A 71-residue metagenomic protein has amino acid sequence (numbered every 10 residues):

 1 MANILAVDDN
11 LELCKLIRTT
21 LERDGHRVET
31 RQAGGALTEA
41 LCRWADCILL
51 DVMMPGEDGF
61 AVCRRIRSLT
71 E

Functional and structural regions predicted by a protein language model:
A6, N10-L13: Short acidic/polar segment at the start of the alpha1 helix of CheY-like receiver
C14, P55: The feature encodes the CheY-like receiver
K15-T19, R23: Charged docking surfaces used in two-component/phosphorelay signaling
G25-A33, E39-A40: Short hydrophobic/Thr-rich beta-strand motif most characteristic of the beta2 strand and flanking loop of CheY-like
T30, G56-E57: Residue-level signal for the "D+5" position in two-component response regulator receiver
L41-W44, R65-E71: Conserved phosphotransfer cores of two-component systems
D51: Active-site residues of response regulator receiver
